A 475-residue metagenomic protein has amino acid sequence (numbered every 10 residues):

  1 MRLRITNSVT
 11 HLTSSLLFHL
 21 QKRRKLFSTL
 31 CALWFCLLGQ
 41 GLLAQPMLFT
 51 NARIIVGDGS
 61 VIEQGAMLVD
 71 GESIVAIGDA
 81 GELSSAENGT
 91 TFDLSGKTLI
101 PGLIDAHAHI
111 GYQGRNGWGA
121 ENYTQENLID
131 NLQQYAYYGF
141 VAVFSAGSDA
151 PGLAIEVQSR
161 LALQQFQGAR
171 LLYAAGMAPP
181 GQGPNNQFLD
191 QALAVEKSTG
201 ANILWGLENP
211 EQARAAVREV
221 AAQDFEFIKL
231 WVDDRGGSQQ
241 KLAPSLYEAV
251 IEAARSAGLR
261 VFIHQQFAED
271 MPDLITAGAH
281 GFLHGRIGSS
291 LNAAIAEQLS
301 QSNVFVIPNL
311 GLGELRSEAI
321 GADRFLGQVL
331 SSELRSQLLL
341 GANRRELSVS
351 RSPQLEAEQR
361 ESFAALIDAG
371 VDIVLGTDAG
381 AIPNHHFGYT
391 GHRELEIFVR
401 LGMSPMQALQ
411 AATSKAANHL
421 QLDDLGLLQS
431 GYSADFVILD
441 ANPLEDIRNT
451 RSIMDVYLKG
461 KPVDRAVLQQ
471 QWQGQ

Functional and structural regions predicted by a protein language model:
M1-R23: N-terminal secretory signal peptides that target proteins for export/translocation
A44-P46: Boundary at the C-terminal end of the N-terminal hydrophobic targeting segment
A52, A412-S414, S433-G474: C-terminal cap of metal-dependent C-N hydrolases
I54, D58-I100: Histidine-rich, glycine-flanked metal-binding segment
L94, T98-L99, L103-N116, E121-D233 (+2 more regions): Divalent-metal coordination cores built from histidine and acidic residues
G114-G117, K241, M271-A277, L312 (+3 more regions): Histidine/acidic-residue-rich catalytic or RNA/ligand-binding cores of hydrolases and nuclease-related proteins
S256, N343-N442, P462: His/Asp/Glu-enriched, well-ordered alpha-helical/loop segment that forms or immediately abuts the divalent-metal
